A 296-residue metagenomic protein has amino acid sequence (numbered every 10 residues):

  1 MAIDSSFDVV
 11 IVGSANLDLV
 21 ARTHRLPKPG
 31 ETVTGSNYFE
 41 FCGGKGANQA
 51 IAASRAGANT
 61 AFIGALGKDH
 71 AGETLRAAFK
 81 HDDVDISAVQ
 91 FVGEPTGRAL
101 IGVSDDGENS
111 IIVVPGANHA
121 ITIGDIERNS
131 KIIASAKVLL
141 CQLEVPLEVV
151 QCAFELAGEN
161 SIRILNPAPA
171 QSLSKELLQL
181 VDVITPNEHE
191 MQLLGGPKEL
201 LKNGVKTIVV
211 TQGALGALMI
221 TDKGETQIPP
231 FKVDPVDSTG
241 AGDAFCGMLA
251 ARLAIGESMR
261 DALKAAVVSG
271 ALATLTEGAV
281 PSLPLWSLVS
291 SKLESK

Functional and structural regions predicted by a protein language model:
M1-A15, A61, A77-E94, I101-Q227 (+1 more regions): Ribokinase/PfkB-type carbohydrate-kinase core domain
M1-A65, H70-T74, H81, P235-V236: Glycine-rich phosphate/adenosyl-contacting loop at the front of the ribokinase-like
M1-V9, S172, K198-K296: Conserved phosphate-binding/catalytic region of the ribokinase-like
L26-G35, T185-N187, T226-P229: Short glycine/proline- and charge-enriched loop/turn segments that cap or connect secondary-structure elements
A53, F62, F79, L100 (+2 more regions): Hydrophobic packing within well-folded, soluble alpha/beta domains
S54-R55, G158, A254: Gly/Ala-rich phosphate-binding loop of Rossmann-like dinucleotide-binding domains, activating on the conserved
H70, E94, G278: Electropositive, gly/pro-rich neighborhoods at or near active sites that engage anionic ligands
